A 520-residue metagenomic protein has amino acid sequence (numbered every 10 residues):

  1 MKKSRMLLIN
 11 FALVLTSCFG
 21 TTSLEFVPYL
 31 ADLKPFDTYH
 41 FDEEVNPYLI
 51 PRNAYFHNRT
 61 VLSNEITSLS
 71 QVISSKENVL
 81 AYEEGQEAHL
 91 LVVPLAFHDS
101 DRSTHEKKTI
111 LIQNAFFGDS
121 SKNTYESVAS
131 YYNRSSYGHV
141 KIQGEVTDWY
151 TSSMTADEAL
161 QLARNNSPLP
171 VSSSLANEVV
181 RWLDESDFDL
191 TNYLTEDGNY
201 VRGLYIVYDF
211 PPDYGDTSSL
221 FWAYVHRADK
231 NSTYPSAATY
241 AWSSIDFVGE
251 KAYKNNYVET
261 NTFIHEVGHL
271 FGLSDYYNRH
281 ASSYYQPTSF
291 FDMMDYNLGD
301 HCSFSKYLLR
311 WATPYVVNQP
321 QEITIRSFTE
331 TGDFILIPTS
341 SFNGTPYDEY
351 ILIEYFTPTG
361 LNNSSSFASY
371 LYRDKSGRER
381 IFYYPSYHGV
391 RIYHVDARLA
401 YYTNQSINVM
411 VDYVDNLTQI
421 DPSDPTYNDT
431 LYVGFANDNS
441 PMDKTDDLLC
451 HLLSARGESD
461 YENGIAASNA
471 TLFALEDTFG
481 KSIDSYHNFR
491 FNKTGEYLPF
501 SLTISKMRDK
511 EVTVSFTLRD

Functional and structural regions predicted by a protein language model:
M1-K2: N-terminal secretory signal peptides that target proteins for export/translocation
R5-T21: Sec-dependent N-terminal signal peptides of Gram-positive bacterial secreted proteins and lipoproteins
L24-F263, S274-S282, Y393-D520: Propeptide-to-catalytic entry region of secreted or membrane-anchored zinc metalloproteases
E87-H89, D348, Y387: Extracytoplasmic
S135, G203-Y205, D209-S369, R398: Extracellular hydrolytic enzyme modules, especially secreted metalloproteases of the metzincin/thermolysin-like class
E322-I325, I335-I337, I353, I392 (+2 more regions): Hydrophobic beta-strand residues in large extracellular and virion-surface proteins
A368-D374, F382-V390: Short coil-to-beta strand junction motifs in C2/discoidin
